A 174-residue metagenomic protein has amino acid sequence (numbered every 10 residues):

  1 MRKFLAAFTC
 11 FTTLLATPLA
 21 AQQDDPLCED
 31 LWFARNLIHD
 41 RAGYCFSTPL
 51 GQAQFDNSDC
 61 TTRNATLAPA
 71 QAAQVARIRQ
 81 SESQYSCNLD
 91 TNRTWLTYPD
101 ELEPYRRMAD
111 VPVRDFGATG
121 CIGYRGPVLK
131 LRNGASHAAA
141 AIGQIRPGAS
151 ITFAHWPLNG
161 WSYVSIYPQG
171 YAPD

Functional and structural regions predicted by a protein language model:
M1-F4: Positively charged n-region of N-terminal signal peptides that target proteins for export
A6-A16: Bacterial N-terminal signal peptides
T17-A21: Sec/Tat signal peptide C-region and signal peptidase I cleavage site
P26, D30-L37, A73, R77-Q80 (+1 more regions): Extracytoplasmic/secreted proteins, especially bacterial periplasmic and envelope-associated proteins
C28-T61: Amphipathic alpha-helical packing elements
Q54-R106: Compact alpha-helical subdomains of small soluble proteins
T91-N133, G143-P147, A154-G160: SH3-family beta-barrel domains
A138-D174: SH3/SH3-like beta-barrel superfamily modules
